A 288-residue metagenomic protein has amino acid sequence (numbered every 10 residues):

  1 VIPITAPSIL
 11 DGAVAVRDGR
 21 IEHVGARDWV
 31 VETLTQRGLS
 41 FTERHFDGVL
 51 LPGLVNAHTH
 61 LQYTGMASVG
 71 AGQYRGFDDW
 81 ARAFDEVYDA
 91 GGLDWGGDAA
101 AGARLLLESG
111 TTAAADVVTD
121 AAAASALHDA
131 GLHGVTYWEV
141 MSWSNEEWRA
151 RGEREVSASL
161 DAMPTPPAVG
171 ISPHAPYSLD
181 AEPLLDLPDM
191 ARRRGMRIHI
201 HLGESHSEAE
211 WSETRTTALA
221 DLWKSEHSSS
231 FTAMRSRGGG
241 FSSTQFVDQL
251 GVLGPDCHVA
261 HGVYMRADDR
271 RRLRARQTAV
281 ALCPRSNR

Functional and structural regions predicted by a protein language model:
V1-T35: N-terminal metal-binding scaffold of metallo-dependent hydrolase/deaminase domains
V31-L51: Active-site metal-binding motif and surrounding structural segment of the metallo-beta-lactamase
V49-L50, G65-G131, E153-P164: Alpha-helical scaffold segments that flank or form the walls of functional sites
P52-T64, R197-H206: Histidine-centered catalytic micro-motifs
H60, T119-D120, E139-S144, H174-P176 (+3 more regions): Active-site beta-loop-alpha junctions enriched in small/polar residues
G65-G97, V135-N145, S205-D256, A279: Active-site gating loops and adjacent loop-to-helix segments of metal-dependent hydrolytic enzymes
A83, V87, T112, R154-R197: Active-site gating/metal-coordination segments in enzymes
P176-E182, L250-R288: Active-site-adjacent C-terminal substructures of enzyme catalytic domains
